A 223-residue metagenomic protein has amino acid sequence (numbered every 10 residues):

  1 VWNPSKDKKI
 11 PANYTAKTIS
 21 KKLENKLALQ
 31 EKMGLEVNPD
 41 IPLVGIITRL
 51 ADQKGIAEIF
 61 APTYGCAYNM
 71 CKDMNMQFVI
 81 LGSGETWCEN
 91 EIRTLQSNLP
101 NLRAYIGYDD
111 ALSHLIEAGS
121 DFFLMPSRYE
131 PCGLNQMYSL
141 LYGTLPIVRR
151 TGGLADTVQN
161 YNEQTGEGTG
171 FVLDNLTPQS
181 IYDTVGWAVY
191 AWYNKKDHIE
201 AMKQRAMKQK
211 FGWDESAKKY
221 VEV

Functional and structural regions predicted by a protein language model:
V1-V223: Catalytic cores of carbohydrate-active enzymes across secretory and cytosolic contexts
